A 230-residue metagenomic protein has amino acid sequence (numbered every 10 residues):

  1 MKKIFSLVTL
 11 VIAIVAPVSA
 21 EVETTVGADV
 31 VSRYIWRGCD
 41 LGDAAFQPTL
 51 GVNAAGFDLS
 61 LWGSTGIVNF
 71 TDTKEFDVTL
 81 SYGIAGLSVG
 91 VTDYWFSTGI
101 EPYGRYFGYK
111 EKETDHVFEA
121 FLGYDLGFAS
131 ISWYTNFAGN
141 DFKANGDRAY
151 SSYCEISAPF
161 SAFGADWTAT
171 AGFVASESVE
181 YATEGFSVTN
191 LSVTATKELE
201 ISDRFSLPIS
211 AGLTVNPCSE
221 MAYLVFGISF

Functional and structural regions predicted by a protein language model:
M1-E23: Cleavable N-terminal export/targeting peptides
S19-E23, G56, G86, F160-T168 (+1 more regions): Short loop/turn motifs that connect adjacent beta-strands in outer-membrane beta-barrel proteins
A20-V68: Short glycine/proline- and aromatic-enriched beta-strand/turn motifs that initiate or cap beta-hairpins
V22-T24, G42-F46, D72-F76, G83-A85 (+5 more regions): Residues that define the transmembrane beta-barrel architecture of outer-membrane proteins
A28-V30, P48-A54, V78-Y82, V91 (+6 more regions): Residues on the lipid-exposed face of transmembrane beta-strands in outer-membrane beta-barrel proteins
V30-Y34, A54-G56, G63-I67, I84-G86 (+8 more regions): Transmembrane beta-strands of outer-membrane beta-barrel pores
I35-L41, S64-T71, E101-E113, N136-D147 (+2 more regions): Outer-membrane beta-barrel domain signature
G108-S178, F186: Detector for outer-membrane/organellar transmembrane beta-barrel domains, recognizing the amphipathic beta-strand
